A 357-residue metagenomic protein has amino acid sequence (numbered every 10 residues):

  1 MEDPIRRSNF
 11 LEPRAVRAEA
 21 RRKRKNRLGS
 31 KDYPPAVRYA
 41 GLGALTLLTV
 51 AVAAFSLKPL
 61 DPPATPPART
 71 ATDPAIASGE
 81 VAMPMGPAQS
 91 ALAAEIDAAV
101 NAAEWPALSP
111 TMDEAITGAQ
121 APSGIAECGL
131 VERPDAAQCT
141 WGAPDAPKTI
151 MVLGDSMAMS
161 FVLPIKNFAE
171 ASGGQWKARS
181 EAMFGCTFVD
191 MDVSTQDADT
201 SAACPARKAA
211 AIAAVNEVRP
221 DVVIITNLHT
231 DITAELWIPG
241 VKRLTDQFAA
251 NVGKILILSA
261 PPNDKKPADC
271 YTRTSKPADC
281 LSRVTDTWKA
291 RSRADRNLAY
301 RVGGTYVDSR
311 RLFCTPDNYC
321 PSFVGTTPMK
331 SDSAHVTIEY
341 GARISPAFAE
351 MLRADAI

Functional and structural regions predicted by a protein language model:
E2-I357: Extracellular/periplasmic envelope-modification machinery, especially enzymes that add or remove acyl/ester groups on
